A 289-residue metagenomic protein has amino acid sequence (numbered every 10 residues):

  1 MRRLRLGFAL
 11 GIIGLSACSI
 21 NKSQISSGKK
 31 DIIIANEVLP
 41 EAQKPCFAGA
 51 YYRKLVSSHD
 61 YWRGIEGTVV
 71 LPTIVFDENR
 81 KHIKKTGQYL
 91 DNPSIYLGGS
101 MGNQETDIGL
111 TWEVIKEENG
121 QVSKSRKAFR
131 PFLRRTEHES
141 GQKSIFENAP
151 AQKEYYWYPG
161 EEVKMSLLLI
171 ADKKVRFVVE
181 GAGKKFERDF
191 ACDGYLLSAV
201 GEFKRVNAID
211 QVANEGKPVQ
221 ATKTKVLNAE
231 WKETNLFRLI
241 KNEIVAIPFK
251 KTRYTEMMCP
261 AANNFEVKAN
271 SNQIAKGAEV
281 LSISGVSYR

Functional and structural regions predicted by a protein language model:
M1-G7: Bacterial N-terminal signal peptides that target proteins for export
L10: Flanking scaffold residues of small Cys/His-coordinated metal-binding clusters
S16-A17: C-terminal motif of bacterial Sec signal peptides marking the signal peptidase cleavage site
N21-R289: Exposed, interaction-prone regions of secreted/extracellular proteins
